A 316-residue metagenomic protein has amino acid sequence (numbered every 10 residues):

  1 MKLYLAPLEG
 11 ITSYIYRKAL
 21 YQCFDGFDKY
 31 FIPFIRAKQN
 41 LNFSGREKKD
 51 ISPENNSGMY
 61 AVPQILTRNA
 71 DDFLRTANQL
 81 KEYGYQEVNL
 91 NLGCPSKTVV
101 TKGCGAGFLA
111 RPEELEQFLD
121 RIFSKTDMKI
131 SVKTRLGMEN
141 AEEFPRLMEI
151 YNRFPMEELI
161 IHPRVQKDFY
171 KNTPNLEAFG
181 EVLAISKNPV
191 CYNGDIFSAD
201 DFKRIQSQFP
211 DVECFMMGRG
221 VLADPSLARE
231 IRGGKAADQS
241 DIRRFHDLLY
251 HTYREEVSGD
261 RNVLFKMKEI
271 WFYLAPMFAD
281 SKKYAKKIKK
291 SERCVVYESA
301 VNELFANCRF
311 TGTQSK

Functional and structural regions predicted by a protein language model:
M1-K316: Flavin-dependent oxidoreductase catalytic cores
